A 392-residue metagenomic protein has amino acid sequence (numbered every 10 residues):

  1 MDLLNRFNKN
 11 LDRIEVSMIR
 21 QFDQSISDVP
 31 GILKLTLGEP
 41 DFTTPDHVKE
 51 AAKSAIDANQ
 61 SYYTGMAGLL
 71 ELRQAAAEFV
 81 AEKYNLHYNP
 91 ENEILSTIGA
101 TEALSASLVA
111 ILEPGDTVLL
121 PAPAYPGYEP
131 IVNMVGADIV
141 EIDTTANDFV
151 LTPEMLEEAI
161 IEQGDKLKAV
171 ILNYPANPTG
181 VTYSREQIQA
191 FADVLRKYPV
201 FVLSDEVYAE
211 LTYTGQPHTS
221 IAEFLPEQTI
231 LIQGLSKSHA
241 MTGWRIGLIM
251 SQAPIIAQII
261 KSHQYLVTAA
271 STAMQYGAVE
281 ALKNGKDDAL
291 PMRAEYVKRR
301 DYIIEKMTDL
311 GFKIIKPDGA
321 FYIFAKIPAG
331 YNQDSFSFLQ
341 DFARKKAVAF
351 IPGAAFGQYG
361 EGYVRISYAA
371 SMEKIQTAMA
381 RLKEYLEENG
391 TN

Functional and structural regions predicted by a protein language model:
D2-F7, L11-E15, S25-L33, E39-A52 (+1 more regions): PLP-dependent class I/II
L33-T36, Y62-G65: Short N-terminal amphipathic alpha-helices
K53, A77-A81, V279: Amphipathic, well-packed alpha-helical segments that form the structural scaffold of globular domains
S54-N59: N-terminal alpha-helical segment of soluble enzymes
T64-I98: Conserved N-terminal alpha-helix of the aminotransferase class I/II PLP-enzyme fold
